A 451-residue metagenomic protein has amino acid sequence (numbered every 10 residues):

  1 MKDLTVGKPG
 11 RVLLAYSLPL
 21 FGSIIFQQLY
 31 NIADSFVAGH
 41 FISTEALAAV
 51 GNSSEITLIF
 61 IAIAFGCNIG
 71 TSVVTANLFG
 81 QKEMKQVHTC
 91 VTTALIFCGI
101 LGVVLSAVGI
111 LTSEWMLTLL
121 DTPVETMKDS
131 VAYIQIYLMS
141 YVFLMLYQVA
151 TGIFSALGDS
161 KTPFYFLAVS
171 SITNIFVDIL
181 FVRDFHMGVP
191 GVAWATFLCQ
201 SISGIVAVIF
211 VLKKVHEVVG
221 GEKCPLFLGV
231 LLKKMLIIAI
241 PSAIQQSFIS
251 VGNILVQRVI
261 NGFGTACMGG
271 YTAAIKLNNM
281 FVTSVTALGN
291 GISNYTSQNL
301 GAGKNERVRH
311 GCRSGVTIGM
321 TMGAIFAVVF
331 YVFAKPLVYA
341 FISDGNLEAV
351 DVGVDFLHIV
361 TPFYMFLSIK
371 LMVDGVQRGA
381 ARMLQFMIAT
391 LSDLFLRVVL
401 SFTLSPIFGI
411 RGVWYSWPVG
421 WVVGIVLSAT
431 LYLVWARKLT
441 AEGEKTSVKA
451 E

Functional and structural regions predicted by a protein language model:
M1-S17, T75-S140, D184-I240, T296-P362 (+1 more regions): Short alpha-helical transmembrane segments in multi-pass integral membrane proteins
L4-F41, E55-G70, V74, G99-S106 (+6 more regions): N-terminal transmembrane alpha-helices
A15-D34, I136, Y147, S170 (+5 more regions): Transmembrane helical elements of multi-pass membrane transporters/channels
Q27, N31-A38, I61-N68, S72 (+17 more regions): Alpha-helical transmembrane segments and their lipid-water interface positions in multi-pass membrane proteins
L29-L47, L117-V124, L180-M187, S247-K276 (+5 more regions): Helix-terminus/linker motif at the lipid-water interface of multi-pass membrane proteins
A38-L58, V124-D129, V189-P190, L231-I238 (+4 more regions): Interfacial/gating helices of multi-pass transporter permease domains
L47-A107, L144-P163, G270-A334, L367-A389: Small-residue-rich hydrophobic transmembrane alpha-helices
N68, Y137-S155, P163-S171, V192-A207 (+4 more regions): Short runs within selected transmembrane alpha-helices of multi-pass transporters and secretion channels
